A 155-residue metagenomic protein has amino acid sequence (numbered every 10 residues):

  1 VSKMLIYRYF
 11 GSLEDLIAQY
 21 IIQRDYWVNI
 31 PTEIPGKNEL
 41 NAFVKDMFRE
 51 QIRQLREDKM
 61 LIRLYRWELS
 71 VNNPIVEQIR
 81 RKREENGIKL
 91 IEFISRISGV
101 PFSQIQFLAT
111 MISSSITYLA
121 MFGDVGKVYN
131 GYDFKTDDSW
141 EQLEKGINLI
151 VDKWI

Functional and structural regions predicted by a protein language model:
V1-D15: Helix-turn-helix
I17-Q19: Short, Lys/Arg-enriched C-terminal cap helix and immediately downstream tail that follows
I21-V28: Short, basic, alpha-helical segments at the C-terminal edge of helix-turn-helix-like DNA-binding modules
V28-I34, N73-G99, Q106-T110, E141 (+1 more regions): Amphipathic alpha-helical packing segments from all-alpha helical-bundle domains
P31-E57, L61, V100-I112: Hydrophobic alpha-helical connector segments
F43-E57, S139-I155: N-terminal hydrophobic signal/anchor transmembrane helix of membrane proteins
R53-K89, D133-D137: Short secondary-structure transition hinges
I94-N148: Hydrophobic/aromatic-rich alpha-helical bundle segments in the mid-to-C-terminal region
